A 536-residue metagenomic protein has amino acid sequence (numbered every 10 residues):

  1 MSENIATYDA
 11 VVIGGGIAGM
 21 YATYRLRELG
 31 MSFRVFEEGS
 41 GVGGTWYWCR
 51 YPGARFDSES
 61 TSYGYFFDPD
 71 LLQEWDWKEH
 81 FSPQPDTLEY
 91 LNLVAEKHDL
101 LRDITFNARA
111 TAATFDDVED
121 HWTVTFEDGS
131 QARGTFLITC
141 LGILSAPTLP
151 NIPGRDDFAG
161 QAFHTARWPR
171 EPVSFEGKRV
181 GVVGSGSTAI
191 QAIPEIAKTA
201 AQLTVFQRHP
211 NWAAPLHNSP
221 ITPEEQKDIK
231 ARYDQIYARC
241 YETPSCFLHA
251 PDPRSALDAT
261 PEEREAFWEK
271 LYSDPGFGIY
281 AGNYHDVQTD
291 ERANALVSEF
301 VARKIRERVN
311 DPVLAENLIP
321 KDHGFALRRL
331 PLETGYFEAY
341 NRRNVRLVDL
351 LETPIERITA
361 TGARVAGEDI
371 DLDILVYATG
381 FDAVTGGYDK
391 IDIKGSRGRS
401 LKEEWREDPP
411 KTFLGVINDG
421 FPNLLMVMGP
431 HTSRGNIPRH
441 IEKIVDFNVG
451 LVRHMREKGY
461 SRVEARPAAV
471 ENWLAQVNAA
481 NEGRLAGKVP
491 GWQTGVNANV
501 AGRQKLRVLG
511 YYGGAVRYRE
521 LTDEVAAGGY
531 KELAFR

Functional and structural regions predicted by a protein language model:
S2-A10, G15, M20, Y24-R155 (+4 more regions): N-terminal FAD-binding dinucleotide-binding subdomain shared by FAD-dependent oxidases/monooxygenases
D156-A162: Active-site proximal beta-strand in glycosyltransferases
T165-R167: Active-site glycine-rich loop that binds ribose-phosphate moieties when present
V173-F175, V180-V183: A conserved hydrophobic secondary-structure block that centers on an alpha-helix together with its immediately flanking
I193: Ligand/cofactor pocket segment of small-molecule handling proteins
